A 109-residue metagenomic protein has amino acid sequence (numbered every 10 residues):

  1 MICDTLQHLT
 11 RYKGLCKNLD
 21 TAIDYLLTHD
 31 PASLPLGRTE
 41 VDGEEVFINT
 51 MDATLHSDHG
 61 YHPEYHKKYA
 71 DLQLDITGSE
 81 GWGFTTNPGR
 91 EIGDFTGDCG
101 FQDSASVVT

Functional and structural regions predicted by a protein language model:
M1-T50, H62-Y65: A short, N-terminal "cap"/entry segment at the start of jelly-roll beta-barrel domains of the cupin/DSBH fold
R38, G60-H62, I92, D98: Generic secondary-structure boundary/loop-capping signal
V46, A53-H56, T77-G81, G89: Short, charged/polar surface micro-motifs in flexible loops or helix N-caps
L55, H59-P63, K67-D71: A short mixed-secondary-structure module that forms the rim of ligand-binding clefts
S57, S106-T109: Short, intrinsically disordered, charge-balanced linker/junction segments flanking boundaries in proteins
K67-G81, T86-P88, D94-V107: Short, conserved beta-strand element in jelly-roll/cupin
